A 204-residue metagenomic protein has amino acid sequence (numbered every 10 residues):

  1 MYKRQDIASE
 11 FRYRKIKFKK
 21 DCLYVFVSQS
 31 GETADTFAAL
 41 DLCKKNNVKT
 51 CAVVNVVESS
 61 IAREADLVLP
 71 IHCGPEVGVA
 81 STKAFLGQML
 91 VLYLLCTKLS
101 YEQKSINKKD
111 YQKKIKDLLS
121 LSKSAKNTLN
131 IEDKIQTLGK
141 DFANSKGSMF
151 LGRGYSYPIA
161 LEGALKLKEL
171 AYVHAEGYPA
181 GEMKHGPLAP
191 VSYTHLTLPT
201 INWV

Functional and structural regions predicted by a protein language model:
M1-Q5, T194-T200: Conserved small/polar residues in nucleotide/adenosyl-binding loops
K3-I7, A52-V53, R63, P70-I71 (+2 more regions): General beta-strand structural signal in soluble alpha/beta enzymes
K3-V27, H174-P190: Glycine-rich oxoanion-binding loops at beta->alpha junctions
R14-F18, C43, V53, S60-I61 (+2 more regions): Replace "in large, NTP-powered and nucleic-acid-processing enzymes" with "in large, NTP-powered factors and other
L23-S28, S122-A125, L196: Short, basic, glycine/proline-bearing loop/turn elements
Y24-R63, L67-A84, M89: Phosphate/diphosphate-binding loops
L67-Y193: Active-site phosphate/pyrophosphate-binding segments
